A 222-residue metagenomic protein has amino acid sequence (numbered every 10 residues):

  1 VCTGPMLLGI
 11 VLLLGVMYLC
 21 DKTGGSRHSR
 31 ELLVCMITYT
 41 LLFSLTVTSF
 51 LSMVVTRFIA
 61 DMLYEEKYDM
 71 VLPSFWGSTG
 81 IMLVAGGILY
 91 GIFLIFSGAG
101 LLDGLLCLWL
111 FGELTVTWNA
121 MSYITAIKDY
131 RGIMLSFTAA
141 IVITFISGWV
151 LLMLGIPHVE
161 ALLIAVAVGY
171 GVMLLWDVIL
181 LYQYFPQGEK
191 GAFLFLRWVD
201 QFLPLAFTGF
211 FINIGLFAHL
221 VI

Functional and structural regions predicted by a protein language model:
V1-L45, T208-H219: Signature of the first transmembrane helix
V34-C35, K67-G80, V199: Interfacial transmembrane-helix starts/ends
M36-F43, T79-V84, I92-I124: Alpha-helical transmembrane segments of multi-pass membrane proteins
V47-F75: Transmembrane-helix boundary and interhelical linker motifs in polytopic inner-membrane proteins
M70-V71, D129-S136, L162: Alpha-helical transmembrane segments and their helix-entry boundary regions
P73-A85, L203-T208: Alpha-helical transmembrane segments of multi-pass membrane proteins
S136-Y182: Hydrophobic alpha-helical transmembrane segments
A165-I222: Transmembrane helical elements of multi-pass membrane transporters/channels
